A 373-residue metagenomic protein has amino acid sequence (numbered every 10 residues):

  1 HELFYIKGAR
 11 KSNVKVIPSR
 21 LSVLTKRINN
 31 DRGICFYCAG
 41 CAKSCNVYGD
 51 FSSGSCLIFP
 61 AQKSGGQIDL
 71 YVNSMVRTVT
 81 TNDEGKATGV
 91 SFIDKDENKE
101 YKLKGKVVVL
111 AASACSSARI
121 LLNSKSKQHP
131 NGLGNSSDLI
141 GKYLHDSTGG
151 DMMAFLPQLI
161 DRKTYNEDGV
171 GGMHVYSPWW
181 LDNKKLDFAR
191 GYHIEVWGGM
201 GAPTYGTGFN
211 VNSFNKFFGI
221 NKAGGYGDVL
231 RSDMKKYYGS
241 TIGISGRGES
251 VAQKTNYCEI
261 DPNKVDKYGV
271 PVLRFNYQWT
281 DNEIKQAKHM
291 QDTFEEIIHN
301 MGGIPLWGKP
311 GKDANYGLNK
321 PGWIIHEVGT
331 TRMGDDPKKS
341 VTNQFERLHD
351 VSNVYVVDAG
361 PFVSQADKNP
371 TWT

Functional and structural regions predicted by a protein language model:
H1-G33, T207-D228, M234-Y238, K288-M290 (+2 more regions): Patatin-like phospholipase A catalytic core
H1-M75, K320-W323: Conserved redox-cofactor binding core of oxidoreductases
I6, I58, Q62, L121-L122 (+2 more regions): Non-transmembrane alpha-helical segments in soluble domains of secreted/periplasmic/extracellular proteins
P18-S19, I34-C41, Y71, R77-T80 (+4 more regions): A glycine-rich dinucleotide-binding beta-alpha-beta segment and adjacent secondary-structure elements that constitute
V47, Q62-Q67, S74, T78-E84 (+3 more regions): Glycine-rich loop(s) and the adjacent beta-strand/alpha-helix scaffold that form part
L57-K63, K95-K102, M333, K339-H349: A short acidic-Thr-Gly-centered motif at the start of a beta-strand
S137-L273, Q278-D281, I324-V328, H349 (+1 more regions): FAD cofactor-binding and catalytic pocket of flavoenzymes
S364-T373: A conserved FAD-binding loop/helix module that cradles the flavin
